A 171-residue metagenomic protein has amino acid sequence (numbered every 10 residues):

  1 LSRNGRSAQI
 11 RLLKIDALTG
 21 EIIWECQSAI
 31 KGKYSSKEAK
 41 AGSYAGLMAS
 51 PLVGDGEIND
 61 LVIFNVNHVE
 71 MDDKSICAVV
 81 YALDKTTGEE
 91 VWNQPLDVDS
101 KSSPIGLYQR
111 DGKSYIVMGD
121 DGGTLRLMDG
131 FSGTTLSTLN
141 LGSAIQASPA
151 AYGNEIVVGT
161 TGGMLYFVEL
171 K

Functional and structural regions predicted by a protein language model:
L1-K171: Extracytoplasmic/lumenal domain signature
